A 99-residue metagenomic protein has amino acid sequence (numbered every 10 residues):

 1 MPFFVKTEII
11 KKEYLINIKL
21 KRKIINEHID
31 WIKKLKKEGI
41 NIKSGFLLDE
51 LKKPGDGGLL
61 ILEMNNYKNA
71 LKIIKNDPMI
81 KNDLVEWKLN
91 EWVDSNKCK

Functional and structural regions predicted by a protein language model:
M1-K99: Conserved, structured core segments of small domains
